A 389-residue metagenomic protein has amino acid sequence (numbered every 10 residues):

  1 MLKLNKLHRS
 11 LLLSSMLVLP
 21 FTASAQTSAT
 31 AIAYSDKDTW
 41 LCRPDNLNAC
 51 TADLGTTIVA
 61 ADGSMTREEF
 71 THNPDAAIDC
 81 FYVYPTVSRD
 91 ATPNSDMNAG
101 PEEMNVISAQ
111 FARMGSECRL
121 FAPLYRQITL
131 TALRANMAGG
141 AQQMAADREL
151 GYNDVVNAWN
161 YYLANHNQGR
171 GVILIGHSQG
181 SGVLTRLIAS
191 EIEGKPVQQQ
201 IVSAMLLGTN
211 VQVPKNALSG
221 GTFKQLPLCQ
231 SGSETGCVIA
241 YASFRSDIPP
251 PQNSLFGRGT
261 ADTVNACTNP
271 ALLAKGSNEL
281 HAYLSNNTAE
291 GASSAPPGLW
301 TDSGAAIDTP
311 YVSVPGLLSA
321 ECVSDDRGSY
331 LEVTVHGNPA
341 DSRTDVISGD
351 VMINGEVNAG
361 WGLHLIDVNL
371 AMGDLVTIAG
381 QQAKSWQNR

Functional and structural regions predicted by a protein language model:
L2-L12: Bacterial N-terminal signal peptides that target proteins for export
S10-P20: Bacterial N-terminal signal peptides
F21-A25: Sec/Tat signal peptide C-region and signal peptidase I cleavage site
Q26-R67: N-terminal module-boundary/linker segments of secreted carbohydrate-active enzymes
D38, P44-N46, N73-A76, Y82-G171 (+1 more regions): Active-site catalytic motif of lipid deacylating hydrolases and related acyltransferases
I107, V183-I192: Short, well-ordered amphipathic alpha-helices
E149-Q168, A189-G349, I353, S385: Surface cap/lid and interfacial helix-loop subdomains adjacent to catalytic sites that gate substrate access
G176-G180, L184: Gly/Ala-rich beta-loop-alpha elbow adjacent to hydrolase catalytic centers
